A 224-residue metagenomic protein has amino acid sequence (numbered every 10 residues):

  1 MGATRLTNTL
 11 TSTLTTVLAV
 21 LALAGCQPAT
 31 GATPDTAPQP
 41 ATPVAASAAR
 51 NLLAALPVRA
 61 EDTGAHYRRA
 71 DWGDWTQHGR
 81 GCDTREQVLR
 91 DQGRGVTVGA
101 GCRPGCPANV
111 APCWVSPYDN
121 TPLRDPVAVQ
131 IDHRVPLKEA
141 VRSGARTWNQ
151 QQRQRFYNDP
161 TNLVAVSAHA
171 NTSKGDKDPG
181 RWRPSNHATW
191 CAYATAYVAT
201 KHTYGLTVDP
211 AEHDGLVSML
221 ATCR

Functional and structural regions predicted by a protein language model:
M1-L14: Bacterial N-terminal signal peptides that target proteins for export
N8-T11, D83, N158: Intrinsically disordered, low-complexity proline-rich regions
T16-L21: Sec-dependent N-terminal signal peptides
L23-G25: C-terminal motif of bacterial Sec signal peptides marking the signal peptidase cleavage site
Q27-T30: Bacterial signal peptide processing site
T36-W114, Q130, E139: Cell wall/extracellular polymer interaction/catalysis modules
W114-R224: Domain-level detector of nuclease and nuclease-like folds in predominantly extracellular/periplasmic contexts
